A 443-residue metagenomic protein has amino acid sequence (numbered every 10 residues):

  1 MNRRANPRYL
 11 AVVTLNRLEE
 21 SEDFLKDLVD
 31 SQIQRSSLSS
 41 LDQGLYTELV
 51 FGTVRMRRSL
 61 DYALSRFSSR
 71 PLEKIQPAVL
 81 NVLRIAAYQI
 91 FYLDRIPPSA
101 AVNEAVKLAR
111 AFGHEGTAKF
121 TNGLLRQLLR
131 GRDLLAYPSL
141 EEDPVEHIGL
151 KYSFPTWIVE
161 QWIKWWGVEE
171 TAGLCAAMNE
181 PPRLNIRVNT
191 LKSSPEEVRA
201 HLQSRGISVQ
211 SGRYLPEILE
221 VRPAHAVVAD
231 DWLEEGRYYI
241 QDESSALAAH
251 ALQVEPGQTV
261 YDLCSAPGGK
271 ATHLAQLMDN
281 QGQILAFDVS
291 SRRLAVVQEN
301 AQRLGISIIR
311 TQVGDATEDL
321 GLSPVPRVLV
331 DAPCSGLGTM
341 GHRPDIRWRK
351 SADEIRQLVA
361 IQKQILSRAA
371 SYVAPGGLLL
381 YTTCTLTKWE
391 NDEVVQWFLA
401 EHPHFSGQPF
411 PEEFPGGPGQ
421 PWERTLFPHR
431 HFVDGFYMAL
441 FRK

Functional and structural regions predicted by a protein language model:
M1-K443: S-adenosylmethionine
